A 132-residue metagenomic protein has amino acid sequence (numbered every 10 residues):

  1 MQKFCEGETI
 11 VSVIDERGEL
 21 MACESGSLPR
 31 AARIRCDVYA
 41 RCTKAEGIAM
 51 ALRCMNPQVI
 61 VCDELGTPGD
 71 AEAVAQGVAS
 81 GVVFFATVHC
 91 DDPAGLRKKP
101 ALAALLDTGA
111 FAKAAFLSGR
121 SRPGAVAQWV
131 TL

Functional and structural regions predicted by a protein language model:
M1, I48-A49, A71-A75: Generic hydrophobic/aromatic pocket-lining and core-packing "Φ" positions
M1-F4, A103-L105: A generic local secondary-structure boundary/capping motif
F4-A51: P-loop NTPase switch/communication element
V13, D37-A40, A86, F116 (+1 more regions): Structural signal for conserved beta-strand scaffold positions within catalytic alpha/beta enzyme cores
L20-C23, A94-L96, P123-V126: Switch/connector loops and helix/strand junctions flanking conserved nucleotide-binding motifs in nucleotide-processing
P29, M55-P57, V61-G119: Conserved P-loop NTPase nucleotide-binding/switch module
K113-L132: Conserved P-loop NTPase
